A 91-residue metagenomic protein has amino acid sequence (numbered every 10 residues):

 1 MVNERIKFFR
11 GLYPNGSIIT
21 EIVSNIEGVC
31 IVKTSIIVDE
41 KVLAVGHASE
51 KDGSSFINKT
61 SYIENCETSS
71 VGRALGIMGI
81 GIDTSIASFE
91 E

Functional and structural regions predicted by a protein language model:
M1-E91: Polyanion-binding surfaces on beta-sheet-dominated domains and ring/shell assemblies
